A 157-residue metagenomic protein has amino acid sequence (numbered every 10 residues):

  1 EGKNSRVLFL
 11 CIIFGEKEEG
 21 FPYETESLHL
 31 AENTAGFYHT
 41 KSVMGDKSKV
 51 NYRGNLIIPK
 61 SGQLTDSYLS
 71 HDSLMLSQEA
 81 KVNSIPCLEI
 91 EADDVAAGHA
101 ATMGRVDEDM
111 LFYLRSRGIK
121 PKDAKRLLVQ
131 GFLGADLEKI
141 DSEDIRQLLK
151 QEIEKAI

Functional and structural regions predicted by a protein language model:
E1-F112, S116-I119, L133-A135, I140 (+1 more regions): Conserved beta-strand/loop scaffold segments within soluble protein domains that form the structured core and edges
